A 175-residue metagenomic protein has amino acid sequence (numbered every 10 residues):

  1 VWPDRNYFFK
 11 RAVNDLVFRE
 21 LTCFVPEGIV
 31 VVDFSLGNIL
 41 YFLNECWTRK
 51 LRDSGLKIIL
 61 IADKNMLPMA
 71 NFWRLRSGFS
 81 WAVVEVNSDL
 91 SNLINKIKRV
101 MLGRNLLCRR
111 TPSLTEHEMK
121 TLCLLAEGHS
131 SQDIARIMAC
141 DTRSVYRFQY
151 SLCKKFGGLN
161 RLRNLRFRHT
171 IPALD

Functional and structural regions predicted by a protein language model:
V1-R104: N-terminal regulatory/sensing modules of transcriptional regulators
G103-R109, G158-R161: Charged, solvent-exposed alpha-helical segments that act as regulatory interaction surfaces
L107-R147: Helix-turn-helix DNA-binding segment
S144-F156: DNA major-groove recognition helices of helix-turn-helix
K154-D175: Basic, Lys/Arg-enriched C-terminal extension of HTH/homeodomain DNA-binding domains
